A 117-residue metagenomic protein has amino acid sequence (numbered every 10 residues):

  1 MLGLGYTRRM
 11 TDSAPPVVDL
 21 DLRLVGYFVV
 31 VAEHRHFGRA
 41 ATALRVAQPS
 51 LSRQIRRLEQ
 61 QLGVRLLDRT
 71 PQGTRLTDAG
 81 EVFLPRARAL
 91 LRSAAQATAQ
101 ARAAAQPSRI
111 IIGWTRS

Functional and structural regions predicted by a protein language model:
M1-P16: Short, intrinsically disordered or compositionally biased N-terminal tails of bacterial proteins
V29-A47: Short helix-boundary/capping micro-motifs
A40, L58-E59: Conserved amphipathic alpha-helical core elements
E59-L76: A short LG(V/I)-centered, amphipathic sequence patch enriched for acidic residue(s) preceding the LG motif
Q61-L62, F83-A105: Alpha-helical linker/hinge and terminal dimerization helices associated with HTH transcriptional regulators
Q72, R102-S117: Interdomain hinge and pocket-entrance segments immediately C-terminal to HTH DNA-binding domains
